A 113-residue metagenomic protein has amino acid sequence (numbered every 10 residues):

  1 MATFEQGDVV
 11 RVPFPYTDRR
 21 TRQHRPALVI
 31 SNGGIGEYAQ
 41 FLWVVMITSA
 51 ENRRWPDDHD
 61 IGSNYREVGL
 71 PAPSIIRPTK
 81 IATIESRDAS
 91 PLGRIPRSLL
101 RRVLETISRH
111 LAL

Functional and structural regions predicted by a protein language model:
A2, Y65-L113: C-terminal terminal-subdomain/extension
F4, I30-M46, G93-S98, S108-A112: Short, charge-rich amphipathic segments
P15-R19: Short, charged beta-turn/beta-strand-edge "cap" motif at the junction between a beta-strand and an adjacent loop
R20-H24, V29-N64: Compact nucleic-acid interaction/catalytic patches
